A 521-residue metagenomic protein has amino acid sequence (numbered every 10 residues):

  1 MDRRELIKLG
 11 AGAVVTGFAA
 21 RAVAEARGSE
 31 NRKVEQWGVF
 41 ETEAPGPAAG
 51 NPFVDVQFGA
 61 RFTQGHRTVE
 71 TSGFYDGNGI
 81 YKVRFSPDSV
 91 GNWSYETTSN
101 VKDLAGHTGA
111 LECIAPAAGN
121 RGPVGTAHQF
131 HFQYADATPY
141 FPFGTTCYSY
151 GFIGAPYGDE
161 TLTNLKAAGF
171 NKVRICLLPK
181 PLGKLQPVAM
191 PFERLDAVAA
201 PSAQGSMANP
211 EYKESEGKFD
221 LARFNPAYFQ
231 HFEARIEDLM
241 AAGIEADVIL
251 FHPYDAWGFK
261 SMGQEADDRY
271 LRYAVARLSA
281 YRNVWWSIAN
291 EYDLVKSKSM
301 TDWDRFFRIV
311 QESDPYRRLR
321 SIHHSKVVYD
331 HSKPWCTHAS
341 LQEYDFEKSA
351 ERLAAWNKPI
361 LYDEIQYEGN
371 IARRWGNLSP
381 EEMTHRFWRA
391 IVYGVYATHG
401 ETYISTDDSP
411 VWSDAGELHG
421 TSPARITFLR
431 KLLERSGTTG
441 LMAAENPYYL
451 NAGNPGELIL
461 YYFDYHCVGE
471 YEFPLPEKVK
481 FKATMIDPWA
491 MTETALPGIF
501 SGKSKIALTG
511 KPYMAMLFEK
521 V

Functional and structural regions predicted by a protein language model:
E5-A24: N-terminal export signals
R21-V34: C-terminal segment of N-terminal export signals and the immediately downstream linker at the start of the mature
V39-P52, C467-E477: Surface-exposed beta-strand/loop patches in extracellular or lumenal glycoproteins
T71-A127: Extended acidic/polar, glycine-enriched regions that form or flank non-catalytic beta-rich accessory modules
K82-F85, K503-T509: Exposed aromatic-hydrophobic patches
R121, T126-K348: Active-site mouth of glycoside hydrolases
K333-T406: Catalytic-core region of carbohydrate-active enzymes that cleave or remodel glycosidic bonds
G369-N370, E382-P497, T509-K520: Aromatic- and carboxylate-lined catalytic core of secreted/periplasmic carbohydrate-active enzymes
